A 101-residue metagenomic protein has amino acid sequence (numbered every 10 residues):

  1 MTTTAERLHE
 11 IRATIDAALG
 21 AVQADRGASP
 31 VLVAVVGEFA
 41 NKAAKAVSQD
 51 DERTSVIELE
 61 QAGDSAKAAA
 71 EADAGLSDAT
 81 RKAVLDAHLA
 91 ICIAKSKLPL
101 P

Functional and structural regions predicted by a protein language model:
M1-G37: Short terminal alpha-helical segments
A5, D16, V56, D73 (+1 more regions): Generic N-terminal initiation segments characterized by hydrophobic and/or small/turn-forming residues
H9, P30-G37, R53-Q61, D78-D86: Short, charged, amphipathic alpha-helical segments
A13-D16, E60-K67: Extracellular/lumenal glycan-associated surfaces
L19, Q23, A44-V47, K67 (+1 more regions): A structural signal for long alpha-helical coiled-coils and helix-turn connectors that form the cytosolic signaling
D25, K42-V56, A70-L76: Short, solvent-exposed, charged loop/turn and helix-capping segments that join or cap alpha-helices on peripheral
G37-S48, A90, K95-P99: Short, flexible domain-boundary/linker segments around small modular repeats
A66-P101: Amphipathic alpha-helical binding modules
